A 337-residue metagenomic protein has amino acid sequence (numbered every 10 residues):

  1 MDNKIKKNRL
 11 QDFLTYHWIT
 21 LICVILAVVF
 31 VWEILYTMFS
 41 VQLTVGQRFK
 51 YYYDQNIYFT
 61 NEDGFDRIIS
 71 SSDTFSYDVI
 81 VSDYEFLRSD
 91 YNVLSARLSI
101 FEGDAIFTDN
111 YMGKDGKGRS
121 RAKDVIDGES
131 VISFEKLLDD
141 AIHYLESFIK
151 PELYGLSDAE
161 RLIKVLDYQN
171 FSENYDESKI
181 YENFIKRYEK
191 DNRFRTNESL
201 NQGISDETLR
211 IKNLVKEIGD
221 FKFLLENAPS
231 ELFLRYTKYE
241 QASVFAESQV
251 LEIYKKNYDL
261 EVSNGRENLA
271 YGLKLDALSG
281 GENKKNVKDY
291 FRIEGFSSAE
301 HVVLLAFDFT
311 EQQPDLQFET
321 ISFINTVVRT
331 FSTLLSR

Functional and structural regions predicted by a protein language model:
M1-D12: N-terminal Lys/Arg-rich, disordered targeting/topogenic segments
H17-F39: Hydrophobic membrane-insertion alpha-helices, especially the h-region of bacterial N-terminal signal peptides
V41-G118: Early extracytoplasmic/lumenal segment of secretory-pathway proteins
Q47-Y58, R195-T196, Y290-R292, V303-D308: Short hydrophobic beta-strand segments
D63-G64, S89, V93, F318-T326 (+1 more regions): Extracytoplasmic/secreted proteins, especially bacterial periplasmic and envelope-associated proteins
R88-K238, A242-V244: Extracytoplasmic "Venus flytrap"/periplasmic binding protein-like
G219-E226, F233-G281: Composition-driven low-complexity repeats that form or flank extended alpha-helical/coiled-coil segments
D289-F323, T330, L334: A bilobed periplasmic-binding-protein/Venus flytrap-type ligand-binding module shared by bacterial periplasmic
